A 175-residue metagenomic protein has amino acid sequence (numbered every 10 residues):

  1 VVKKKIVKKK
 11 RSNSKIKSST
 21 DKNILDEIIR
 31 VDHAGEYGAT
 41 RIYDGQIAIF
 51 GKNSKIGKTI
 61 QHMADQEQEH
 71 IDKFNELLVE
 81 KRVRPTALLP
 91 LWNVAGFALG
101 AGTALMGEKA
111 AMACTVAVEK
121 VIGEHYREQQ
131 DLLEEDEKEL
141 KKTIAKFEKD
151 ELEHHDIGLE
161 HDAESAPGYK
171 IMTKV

Functional and structural regions predicted by a protein language model:
V1-V175: Non-heme di-metal
